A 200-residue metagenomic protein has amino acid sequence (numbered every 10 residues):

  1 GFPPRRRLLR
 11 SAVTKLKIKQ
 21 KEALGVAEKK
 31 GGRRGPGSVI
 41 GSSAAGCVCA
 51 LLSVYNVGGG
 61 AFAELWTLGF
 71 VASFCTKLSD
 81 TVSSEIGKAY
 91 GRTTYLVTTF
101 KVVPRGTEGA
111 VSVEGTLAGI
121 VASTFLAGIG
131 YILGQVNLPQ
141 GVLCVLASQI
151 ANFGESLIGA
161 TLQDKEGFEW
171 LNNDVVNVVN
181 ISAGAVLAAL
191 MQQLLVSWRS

Functional and structural regions predicted by a protein language model:
G1-S200: Hydrophobic alpha-helical transmembrane segments
